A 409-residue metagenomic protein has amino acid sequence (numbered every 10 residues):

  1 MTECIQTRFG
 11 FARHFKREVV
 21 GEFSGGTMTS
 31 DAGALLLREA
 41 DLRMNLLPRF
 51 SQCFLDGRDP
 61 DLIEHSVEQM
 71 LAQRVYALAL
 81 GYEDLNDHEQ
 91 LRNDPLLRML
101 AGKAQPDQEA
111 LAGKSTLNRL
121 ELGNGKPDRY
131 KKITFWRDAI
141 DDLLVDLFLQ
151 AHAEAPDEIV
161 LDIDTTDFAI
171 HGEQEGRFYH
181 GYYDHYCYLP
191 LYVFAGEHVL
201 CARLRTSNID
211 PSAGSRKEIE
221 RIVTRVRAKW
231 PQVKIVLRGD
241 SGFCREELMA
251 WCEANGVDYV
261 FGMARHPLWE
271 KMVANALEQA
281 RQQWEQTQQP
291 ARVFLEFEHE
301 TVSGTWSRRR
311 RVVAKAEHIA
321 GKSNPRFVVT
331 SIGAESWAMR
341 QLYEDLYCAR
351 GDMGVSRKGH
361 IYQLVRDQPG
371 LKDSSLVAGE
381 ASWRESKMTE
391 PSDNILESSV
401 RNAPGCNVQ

Functional and structural regions predicted by a protein language model:
M1-R38, L47-Q409: Anion-binding and metal-coordination hotspots
